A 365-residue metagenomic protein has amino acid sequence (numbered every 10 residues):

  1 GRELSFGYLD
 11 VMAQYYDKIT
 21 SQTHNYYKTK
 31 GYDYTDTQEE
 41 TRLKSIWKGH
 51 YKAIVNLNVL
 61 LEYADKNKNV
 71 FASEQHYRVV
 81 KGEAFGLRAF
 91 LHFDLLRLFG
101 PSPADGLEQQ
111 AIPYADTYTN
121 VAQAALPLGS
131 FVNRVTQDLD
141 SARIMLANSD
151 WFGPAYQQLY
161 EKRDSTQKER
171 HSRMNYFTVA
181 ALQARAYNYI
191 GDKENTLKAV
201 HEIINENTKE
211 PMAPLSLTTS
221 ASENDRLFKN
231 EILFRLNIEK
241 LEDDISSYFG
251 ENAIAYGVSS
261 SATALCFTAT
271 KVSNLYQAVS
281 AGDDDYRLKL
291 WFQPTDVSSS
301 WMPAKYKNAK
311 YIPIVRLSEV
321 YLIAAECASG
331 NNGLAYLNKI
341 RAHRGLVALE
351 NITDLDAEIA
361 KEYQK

Functional and structural regions predicted by a protein language model:
G1-Q14, L128: Acidic, glycine-rich segments characteristic of secretory precursors and extracytoplasmic regions
H24-F99, A125-G129, I144-L146, D192 (+3 more regions): Conserved, well-structured interaction surfaces
I54-L57, V132, L139, V200 (+2 more regions): Inward-facing hydrophobic residues that define packing positions of alpha-helical scaffold repeats
S73-Q75, L98-N133, Q137: Short coil/linker segments at helix-helix boundaries
S172-M174, G191-L317: Hydrophobic-face positions in mid-chain alpha helices that act as interaction patches
